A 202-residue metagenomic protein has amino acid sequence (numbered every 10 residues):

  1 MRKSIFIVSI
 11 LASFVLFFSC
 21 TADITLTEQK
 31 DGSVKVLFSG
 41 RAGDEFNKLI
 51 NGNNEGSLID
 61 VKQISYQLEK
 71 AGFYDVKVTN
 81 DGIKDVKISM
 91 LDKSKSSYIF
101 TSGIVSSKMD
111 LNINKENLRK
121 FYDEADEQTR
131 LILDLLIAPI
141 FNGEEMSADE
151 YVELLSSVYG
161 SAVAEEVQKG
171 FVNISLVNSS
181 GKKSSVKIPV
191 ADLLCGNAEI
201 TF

Functional and structural regions predicted by a protein language model:
M1-S4: Positively charged n-region of N-terminal signal peptides that target proteins for export
I10-S13: Residue-level signal for mature regions of secreted extracellular proteins and peptides
L16-S19: C-terminal motif of bacterial Sec signal peptides marking the signal peptidase cleavage site
T21-D23: Bacterial signal peptide processing site
E28-E45: Post-signal peptide N-terminal segment of mature Sec-exported envelope proteins
V36-S39, K48-G52, Y98-T101: Short, hydrophobic/aromatic beta-strand segments
R41-A71: Post-signal-peptide N-terminal segment of Sec-exported extracytoplasmic proteins
G72-F202: Mature, soluble, non-transmembrane domains
